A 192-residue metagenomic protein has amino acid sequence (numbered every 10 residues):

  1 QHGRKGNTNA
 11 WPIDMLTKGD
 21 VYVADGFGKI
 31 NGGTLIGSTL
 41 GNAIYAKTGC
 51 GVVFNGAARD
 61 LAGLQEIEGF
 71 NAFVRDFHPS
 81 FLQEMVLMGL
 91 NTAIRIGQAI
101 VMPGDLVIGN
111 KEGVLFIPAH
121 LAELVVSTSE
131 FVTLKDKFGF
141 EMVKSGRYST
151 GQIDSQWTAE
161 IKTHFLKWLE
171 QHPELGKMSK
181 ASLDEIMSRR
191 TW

Functional and structural regions predicted by a protein language model:
Q1-P103, I117-W192: Feature captures the catalytic cores and cofactor-binding loops of soluble hydro-lyases/lyases that act on carboxylate
E112-G113: Channel- or pocket-lining gating/hinge segments that regulate access to a cavity or pore
